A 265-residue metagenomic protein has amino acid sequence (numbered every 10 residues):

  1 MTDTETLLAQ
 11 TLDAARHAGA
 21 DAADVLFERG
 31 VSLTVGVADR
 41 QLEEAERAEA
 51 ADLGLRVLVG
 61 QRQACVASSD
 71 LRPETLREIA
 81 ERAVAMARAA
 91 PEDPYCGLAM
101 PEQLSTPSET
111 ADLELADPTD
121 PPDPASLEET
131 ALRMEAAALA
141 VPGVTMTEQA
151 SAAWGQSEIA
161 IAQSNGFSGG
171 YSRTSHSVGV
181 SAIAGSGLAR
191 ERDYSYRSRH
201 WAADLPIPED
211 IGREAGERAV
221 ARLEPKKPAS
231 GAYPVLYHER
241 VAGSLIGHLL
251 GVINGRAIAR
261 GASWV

Functional and structural regions predicted by a protein language model:
M1-V265: Active-site bordering "gate/hinge" segments that shape substrate access to catalytic or cofactor-binding pockets
